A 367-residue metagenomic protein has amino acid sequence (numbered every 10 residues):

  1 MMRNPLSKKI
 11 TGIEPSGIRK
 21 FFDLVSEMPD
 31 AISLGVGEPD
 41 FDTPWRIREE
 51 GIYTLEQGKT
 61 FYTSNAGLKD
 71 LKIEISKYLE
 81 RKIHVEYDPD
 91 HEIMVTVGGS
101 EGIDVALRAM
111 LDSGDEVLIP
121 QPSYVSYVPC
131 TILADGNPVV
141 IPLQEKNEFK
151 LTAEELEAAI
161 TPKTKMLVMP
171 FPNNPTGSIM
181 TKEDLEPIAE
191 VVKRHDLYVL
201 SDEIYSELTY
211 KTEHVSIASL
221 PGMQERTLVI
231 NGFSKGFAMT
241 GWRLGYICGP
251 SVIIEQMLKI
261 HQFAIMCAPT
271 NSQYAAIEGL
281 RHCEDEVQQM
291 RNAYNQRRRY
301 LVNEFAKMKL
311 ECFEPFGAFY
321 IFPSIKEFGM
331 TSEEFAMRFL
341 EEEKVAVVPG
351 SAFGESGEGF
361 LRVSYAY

Functional and structural regions predicted by a protein language model:
R3-L6, T11-E14, L24-M28, I32 (+2 more regions): PLP-dependent class I/II
Q57-K59: Conserved nucleotide-sugar phosphate-binding/catalytic loop shared by glycosyltransferases and other
F61-Y62, Y205: Intrinsically disordered, tyrosine-centered linear signaling motifs in cytosolic regions
Y62-V97: Conserved N-terminal alpha-helix of the aminotransferase class I/II PLP-enzyme fold
